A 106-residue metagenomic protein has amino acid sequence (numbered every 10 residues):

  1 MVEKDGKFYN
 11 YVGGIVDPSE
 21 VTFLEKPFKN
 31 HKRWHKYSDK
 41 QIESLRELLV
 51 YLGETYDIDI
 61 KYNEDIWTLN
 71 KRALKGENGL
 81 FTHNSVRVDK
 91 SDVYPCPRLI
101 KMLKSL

Functional and structural regions predicted by a protein language model:
V2-L106: Basic/polar, cationic surfaces and motifs that engage anionic cell-wall and phosphate/carboxylate ligands
